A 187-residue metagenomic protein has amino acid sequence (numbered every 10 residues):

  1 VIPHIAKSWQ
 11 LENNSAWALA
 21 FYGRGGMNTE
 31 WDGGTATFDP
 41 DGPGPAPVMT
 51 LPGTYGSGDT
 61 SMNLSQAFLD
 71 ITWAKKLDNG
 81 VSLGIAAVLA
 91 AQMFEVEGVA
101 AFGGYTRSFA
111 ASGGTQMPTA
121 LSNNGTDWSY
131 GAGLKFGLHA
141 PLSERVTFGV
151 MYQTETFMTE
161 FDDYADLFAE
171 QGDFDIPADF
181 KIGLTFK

Functional and structural regions predicted by a protein language model:
I2-K187: Outer-membrane beta-barrel porins/channels
